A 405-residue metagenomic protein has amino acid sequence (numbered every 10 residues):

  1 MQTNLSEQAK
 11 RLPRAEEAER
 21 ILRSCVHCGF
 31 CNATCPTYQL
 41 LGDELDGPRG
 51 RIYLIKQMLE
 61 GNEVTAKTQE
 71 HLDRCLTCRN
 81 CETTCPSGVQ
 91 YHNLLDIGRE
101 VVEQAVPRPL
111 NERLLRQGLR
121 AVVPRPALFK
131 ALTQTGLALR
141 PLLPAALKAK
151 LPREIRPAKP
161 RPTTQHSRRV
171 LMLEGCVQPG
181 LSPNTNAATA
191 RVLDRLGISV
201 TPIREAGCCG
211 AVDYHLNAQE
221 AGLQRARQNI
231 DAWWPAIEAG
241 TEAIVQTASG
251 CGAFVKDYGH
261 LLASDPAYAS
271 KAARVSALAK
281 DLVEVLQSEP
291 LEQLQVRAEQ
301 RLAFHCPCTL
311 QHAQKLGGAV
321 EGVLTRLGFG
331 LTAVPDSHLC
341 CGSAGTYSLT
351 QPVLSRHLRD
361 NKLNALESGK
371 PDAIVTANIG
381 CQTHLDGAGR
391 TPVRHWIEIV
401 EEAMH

Functional and structural regions predicted by a protein language model:
M1-C31: Generic N-terminal leader/targeting and pre-domain segments
M1-R11, T37-E70, G88-Q117, R394-V400: Non-heme iron-sulfur electron-transfer modules
K10-L22, G61-V64, Q69-L72, D194-I198 (+1 more regions): Short, intrinsically disordered, charge-biased short linear motifs at domain edges
R14-A15, Y91-H405: Iron-sulfur cluster-binding electron-transfer modules in prokaryotic oxidoreductases
E19-Y38, T65, Q69-V89, H338-L339: Cysteine-centered iron-sulfur cluster-binding motifs in ferredoxin-type domains/subunits of redox enzymes
G29-A33, D43-P48, V200-P202: N-terminal glycine-rich anion-binding loops that anchor highly charged ligand groups
E60, T84, N217: Short His/Asp/Glu-rich catalytic/ion-coordination signatures at enzyme active sites or charged loops
